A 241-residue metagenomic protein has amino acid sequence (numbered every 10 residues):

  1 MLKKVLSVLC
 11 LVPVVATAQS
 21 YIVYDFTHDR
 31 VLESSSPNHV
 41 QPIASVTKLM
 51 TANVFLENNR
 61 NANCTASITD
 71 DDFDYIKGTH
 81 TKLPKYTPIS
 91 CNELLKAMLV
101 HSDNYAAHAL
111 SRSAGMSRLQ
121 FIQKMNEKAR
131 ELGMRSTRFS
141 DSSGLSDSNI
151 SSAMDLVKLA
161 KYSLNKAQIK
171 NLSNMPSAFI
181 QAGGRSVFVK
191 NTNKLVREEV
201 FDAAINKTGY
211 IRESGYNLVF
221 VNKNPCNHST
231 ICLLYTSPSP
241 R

Functional and structural regions predicted by a protein language model:
K4-P13: Sec-dependent N-terminal signal peptides
L9-C10, T51-F55, Q181-A182, N191-N193: Intrinsically disordered, low-complexity boundary segments flanking structured domains
A16-A167: Active-site-adjacent loops and short helices of periplasmic peptidoglycan-processing enzymes
Q19-S20, M116-S237, R241: Penicillin-recognizing serine hydrolase domain
